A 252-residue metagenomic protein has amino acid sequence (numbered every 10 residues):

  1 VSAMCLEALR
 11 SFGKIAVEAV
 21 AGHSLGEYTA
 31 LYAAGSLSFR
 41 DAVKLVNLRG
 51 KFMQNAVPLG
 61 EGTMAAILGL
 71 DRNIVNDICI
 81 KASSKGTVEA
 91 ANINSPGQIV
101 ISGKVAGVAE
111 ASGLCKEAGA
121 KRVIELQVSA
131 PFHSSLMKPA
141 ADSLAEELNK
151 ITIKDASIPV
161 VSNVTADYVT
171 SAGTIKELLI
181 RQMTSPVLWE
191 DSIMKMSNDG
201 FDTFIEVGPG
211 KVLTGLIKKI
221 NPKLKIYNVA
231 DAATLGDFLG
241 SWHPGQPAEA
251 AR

Functional and structural regions predicted by a protein language model:
V1-V17, N149-R252: Acyltransferase/transacylase module recognition
V1-V75, L126, T203-A233: FabD-like malonyl-/acyl-CoA
E27, M137, A250: Alpha-helical and His/Cys-centered functional microenvironments
A33-P186: Alpha/beta catalytic cores of group-transfer enzymes, especially the acyltransferase/condensing modules of polyketide
